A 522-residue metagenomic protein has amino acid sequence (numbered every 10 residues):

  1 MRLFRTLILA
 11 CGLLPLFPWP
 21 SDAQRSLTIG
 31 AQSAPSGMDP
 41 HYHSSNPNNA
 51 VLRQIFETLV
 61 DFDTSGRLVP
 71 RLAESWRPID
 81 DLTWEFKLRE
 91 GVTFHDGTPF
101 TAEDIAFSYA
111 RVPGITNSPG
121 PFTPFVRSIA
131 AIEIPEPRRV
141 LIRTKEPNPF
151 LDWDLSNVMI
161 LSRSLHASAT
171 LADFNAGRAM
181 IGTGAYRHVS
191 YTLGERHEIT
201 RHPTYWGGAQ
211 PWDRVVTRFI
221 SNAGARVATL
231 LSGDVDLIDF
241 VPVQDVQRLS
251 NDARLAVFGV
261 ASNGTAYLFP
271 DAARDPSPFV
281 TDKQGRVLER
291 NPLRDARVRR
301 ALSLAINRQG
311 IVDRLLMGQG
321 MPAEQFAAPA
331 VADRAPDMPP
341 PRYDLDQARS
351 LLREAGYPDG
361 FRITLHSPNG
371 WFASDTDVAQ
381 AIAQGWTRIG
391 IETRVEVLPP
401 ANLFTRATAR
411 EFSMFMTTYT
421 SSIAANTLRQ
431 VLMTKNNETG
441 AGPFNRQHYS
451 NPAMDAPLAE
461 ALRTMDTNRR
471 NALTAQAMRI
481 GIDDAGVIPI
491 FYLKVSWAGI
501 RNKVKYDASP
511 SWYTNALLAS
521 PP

Functional and structural regions predicted by a protein language model:
M1-R5: Positively charged n-region of N-terminal signal peptides that target proteins for export
L7-F17: Bacterial N-terminal signal peptides
F17-A23: Sec/Tat signal peptide C-region and signal peptidase I cleavage site
A23-A31: Cleaved targeting-peptide boundary
G30-D80, F107-A110, G114-N117, A179-A185 (+1 more regions): N-terminal lobe/hinge region of extracytoplasmic solute-binding protein
D61-T64, R77, R89-G120, A131-I132 (+4 more regions): Extracytoplasmic/periplasmic ligand-capture domains
R77, P121-H166: Surface-exposed binding/hinge segments that line and control ligand-binding clefts or catalytic entry sites
L351, G499-P522: Long beta-strand-rich cores associated with HINT superfamily self-processing modules
